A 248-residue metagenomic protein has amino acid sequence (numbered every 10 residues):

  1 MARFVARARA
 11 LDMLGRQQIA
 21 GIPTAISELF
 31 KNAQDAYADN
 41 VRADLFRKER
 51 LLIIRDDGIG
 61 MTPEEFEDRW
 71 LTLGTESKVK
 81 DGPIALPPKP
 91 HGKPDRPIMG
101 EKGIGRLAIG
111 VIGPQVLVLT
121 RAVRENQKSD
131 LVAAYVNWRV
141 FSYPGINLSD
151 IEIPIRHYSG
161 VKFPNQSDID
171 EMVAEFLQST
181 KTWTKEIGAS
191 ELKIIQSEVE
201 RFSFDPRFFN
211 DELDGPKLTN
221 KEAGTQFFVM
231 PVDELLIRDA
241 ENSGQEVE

Functional and structural regions predicted by a protein language model:
M1-Q226, P231, I237: GHKL (Bergerat-fold) ATPase N-terminal catalytic module, capturing the glycine-rich phosphate-binding loop and acidic
F227, D239-E248: Extended, regular secondary-structure scaffolds
